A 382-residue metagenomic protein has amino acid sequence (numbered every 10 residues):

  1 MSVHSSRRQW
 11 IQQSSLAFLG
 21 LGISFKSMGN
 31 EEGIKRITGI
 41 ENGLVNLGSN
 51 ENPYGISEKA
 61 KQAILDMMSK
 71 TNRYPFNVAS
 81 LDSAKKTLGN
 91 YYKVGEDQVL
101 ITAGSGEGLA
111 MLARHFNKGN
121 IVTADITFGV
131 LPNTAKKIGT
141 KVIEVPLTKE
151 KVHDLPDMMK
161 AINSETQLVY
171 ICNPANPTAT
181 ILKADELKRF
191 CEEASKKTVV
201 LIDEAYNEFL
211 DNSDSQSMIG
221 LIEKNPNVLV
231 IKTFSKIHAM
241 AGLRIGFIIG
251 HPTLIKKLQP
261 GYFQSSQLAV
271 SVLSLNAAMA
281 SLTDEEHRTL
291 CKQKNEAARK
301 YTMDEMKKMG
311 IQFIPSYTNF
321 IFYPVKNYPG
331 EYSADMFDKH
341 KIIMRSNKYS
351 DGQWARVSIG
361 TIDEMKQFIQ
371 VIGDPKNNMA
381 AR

Functional and structural regions predicted by a protein language model:
M1-L19: N-terminal secretory signal peptides and thylakoid transit peptides that target proteins across membranes
M28-G104, M111: N-terminal small-domain helix-loop-helix segment of the aminotransferase-like
S57, N227-K307, I311-I314: PLP-dependent aminotransferase class I/II
R114-I171: PLP-dependent aminotransferase-like
E144-V145, L168-P174, V200-E204, I314-S316: Short beta-strands and strand-loop turn motifs
L155-S164, P177-V200, E204-I237: Active-site pre-lysine segment of PLP-dependent enzymes
K300, K307-Q312, T318-D374, M379-A380: Conserved C-terminal alpha-helix-loop-beta "cap" of PLP-dependent enzymes that closes/shapes the active-site mouth
